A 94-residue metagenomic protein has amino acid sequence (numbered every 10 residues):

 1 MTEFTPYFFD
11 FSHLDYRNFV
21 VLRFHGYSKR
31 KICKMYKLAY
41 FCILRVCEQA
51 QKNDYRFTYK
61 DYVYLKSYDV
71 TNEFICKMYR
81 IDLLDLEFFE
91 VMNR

Functional and structural regions predicted by a protein language model:
T2-Y7: DNA-contacting interfaces and partner/effector-binding or oligomerization modules in DNA-centric proteins
F9-Y27, D54-V70, F88-E90: Short, amphipathic alpha-helical "recognition" segments used to contact nucleic acids or chromatin
R23, K29, C42-C47, K66 (+1 more regions): Broad hydrophobic/π-residue packing in well-ordered secondary structure
Y27, C33-K34, Q49, V70: General helical structural elements
I32-C33, I75-C76: Short alpha-helical "recognition helix" segments of helix-turn-helix
F41-D61, L84-R94: Short, solvent-exposed alpha-helical "recognition" segments
